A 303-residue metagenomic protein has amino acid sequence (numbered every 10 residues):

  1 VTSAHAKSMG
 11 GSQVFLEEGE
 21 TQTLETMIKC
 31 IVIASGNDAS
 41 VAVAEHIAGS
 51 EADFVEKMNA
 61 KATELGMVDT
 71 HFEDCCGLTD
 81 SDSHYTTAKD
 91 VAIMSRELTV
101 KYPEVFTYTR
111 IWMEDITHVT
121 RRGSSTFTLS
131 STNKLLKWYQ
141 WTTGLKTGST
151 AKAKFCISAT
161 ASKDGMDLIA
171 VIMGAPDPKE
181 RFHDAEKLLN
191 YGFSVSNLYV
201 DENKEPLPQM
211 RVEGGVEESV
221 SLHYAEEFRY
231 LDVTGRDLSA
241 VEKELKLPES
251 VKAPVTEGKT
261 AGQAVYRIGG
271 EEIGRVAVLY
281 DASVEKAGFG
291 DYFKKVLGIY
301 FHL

Functional and structural regions predicted by a protein language model:
V1-S95, T99-V100: Active-site-adjacent loops and short helices of periplasmic peptidoglycan-processing enzymes
M67-V68, D82-Y85, K89-L303: Domain-terminus/edge residues, biased toward the C-terminal soluble/receptor-binding domains of extracytoplasmic
